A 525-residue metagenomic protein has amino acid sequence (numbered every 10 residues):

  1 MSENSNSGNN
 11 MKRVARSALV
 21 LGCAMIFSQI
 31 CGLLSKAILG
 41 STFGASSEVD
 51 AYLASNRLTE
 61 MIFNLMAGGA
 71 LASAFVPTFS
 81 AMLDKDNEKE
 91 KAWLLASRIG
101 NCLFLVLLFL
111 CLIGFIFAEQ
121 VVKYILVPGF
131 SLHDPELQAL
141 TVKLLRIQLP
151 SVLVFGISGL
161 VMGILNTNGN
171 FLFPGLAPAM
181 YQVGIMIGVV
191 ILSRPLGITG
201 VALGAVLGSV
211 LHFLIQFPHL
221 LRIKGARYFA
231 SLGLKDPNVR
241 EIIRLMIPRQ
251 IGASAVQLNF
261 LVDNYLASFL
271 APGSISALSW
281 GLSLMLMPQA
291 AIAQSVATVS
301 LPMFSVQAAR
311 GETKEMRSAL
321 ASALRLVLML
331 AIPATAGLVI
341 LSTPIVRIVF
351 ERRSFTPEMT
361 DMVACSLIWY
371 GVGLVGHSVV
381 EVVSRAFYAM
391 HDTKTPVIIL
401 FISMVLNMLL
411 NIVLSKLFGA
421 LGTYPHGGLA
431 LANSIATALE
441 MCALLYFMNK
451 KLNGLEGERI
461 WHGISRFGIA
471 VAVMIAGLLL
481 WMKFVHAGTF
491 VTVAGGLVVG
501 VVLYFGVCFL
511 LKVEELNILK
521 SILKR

Functional and structural regions predicted by a protein language model:
M1-R525: Membrane-embedded alpha-helical bundles of multi-pass transporters/translocases, especially carrier/permease families
